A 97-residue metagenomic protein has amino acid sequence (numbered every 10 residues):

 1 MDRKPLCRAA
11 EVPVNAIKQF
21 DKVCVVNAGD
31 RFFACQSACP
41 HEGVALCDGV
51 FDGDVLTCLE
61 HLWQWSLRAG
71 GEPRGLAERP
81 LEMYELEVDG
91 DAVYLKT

Functional and structural regions predicted by a protein language model:
M1-G53, S66-L67, P80-T97: N-terminal pre-ligand scaffold of iron-sulfur
C39, C58-H61: Short cysteine clusters
G53-L59, E72-L81: Short cysteine/histidine-rich metal-coordination sites, predominantly Zn2+-binding motifs
L62, S66-G71: Short, solvent-exposed helix-to-loop capping segments enriched in aromatics
